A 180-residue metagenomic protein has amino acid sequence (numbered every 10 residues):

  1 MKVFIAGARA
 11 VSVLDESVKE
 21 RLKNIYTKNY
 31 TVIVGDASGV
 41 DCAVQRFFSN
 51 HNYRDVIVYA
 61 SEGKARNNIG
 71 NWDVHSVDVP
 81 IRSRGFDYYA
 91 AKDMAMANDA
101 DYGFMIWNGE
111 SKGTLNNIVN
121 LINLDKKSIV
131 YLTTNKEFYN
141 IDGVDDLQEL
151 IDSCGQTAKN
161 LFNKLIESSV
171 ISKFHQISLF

Functional and structural regions predicted by a protein language model:
M1-R9, V34-G35: Short, hydrophobic/glycine-enriched beta-strand segments
V11-S168: Acidic/glycine-enriched connector segments
